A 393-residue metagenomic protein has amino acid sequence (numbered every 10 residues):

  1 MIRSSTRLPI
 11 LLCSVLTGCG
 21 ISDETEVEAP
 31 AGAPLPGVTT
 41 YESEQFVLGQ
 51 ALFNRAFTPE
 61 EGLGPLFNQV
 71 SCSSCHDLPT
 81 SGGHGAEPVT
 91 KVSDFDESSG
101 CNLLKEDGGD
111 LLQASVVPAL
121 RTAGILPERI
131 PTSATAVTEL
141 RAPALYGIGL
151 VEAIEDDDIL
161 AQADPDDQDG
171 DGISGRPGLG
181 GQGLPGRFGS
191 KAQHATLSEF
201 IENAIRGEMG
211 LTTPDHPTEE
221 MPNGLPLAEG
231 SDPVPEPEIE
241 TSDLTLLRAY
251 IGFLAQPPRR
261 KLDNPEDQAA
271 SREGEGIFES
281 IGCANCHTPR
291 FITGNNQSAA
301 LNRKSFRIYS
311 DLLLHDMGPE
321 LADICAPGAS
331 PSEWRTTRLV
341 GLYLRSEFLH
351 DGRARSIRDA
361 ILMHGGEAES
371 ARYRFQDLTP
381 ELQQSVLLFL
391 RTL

Functional and structural regions predicted by a protein language model:
M1-S4: N-terminal secretory signal peptides that target proteins for export/translocation
R7-G18: Bacterial N-terminal signal peptides
C19-L393: Periplasmic c-type cytochrome electron-transfer domains
